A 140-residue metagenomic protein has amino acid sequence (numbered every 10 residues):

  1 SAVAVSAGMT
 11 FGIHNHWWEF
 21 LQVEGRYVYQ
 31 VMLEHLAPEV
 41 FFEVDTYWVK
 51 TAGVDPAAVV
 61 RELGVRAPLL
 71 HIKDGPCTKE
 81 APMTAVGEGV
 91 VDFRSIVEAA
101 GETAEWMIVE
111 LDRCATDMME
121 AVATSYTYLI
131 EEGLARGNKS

Functional and structural regions predicted by a protein language model:
S1, V5-Y29, H35: Conserved anion-binding
V23-V44, W48-S140: Histidine-acidic metal/acid-base catalytic patches
